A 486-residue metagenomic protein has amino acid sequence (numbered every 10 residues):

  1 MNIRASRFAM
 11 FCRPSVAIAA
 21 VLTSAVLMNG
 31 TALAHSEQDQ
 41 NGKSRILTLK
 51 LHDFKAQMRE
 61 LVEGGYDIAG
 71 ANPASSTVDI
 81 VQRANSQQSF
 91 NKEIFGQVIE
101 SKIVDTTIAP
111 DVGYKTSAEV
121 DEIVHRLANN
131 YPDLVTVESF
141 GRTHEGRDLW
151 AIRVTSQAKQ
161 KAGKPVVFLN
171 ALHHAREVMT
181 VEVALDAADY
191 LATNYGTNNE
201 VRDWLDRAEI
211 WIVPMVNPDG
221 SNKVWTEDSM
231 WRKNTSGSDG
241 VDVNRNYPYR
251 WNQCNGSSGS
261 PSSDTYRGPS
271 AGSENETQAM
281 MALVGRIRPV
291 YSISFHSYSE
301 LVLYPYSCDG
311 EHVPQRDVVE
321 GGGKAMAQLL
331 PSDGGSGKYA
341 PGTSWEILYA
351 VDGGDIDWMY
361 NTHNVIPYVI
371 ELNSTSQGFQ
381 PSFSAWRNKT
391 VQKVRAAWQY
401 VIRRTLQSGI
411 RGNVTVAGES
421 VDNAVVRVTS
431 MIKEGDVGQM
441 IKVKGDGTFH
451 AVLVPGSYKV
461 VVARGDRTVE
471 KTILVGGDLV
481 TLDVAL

Functional and structural regions predicted by a protein language model:
L33-I108, A424: Extreme N-terminal flexible tails
D79, T136-G141, W150-R153, V166-N170 (+8 more regions): Structural recognition of the beta-strand scaffold that forms the well-ordered cores of secreted hydrolase catalytic
T180-V224: Short helix-loop-beta-strand segments that form the rim/entrance of peptidase-like active sites
T226-V416: Metallocarboxypeptidase
S420, V428-V454: Short, acidic Ser/Thr/Gly-rich low-complexity loop/linker segments typical of extracellular and cell-surface proteins
G447, G456-D466: A short, solvent-exposed beta-strand micro-motif common in secreted/extracellular proteins
V454-S457, D478: A glycine-anchored, Pro-Gly-centered beta-turn/N-cap motif
G465-L486: Structured interaction patches on ligand/partner-binding surfaces of diverse proteins
